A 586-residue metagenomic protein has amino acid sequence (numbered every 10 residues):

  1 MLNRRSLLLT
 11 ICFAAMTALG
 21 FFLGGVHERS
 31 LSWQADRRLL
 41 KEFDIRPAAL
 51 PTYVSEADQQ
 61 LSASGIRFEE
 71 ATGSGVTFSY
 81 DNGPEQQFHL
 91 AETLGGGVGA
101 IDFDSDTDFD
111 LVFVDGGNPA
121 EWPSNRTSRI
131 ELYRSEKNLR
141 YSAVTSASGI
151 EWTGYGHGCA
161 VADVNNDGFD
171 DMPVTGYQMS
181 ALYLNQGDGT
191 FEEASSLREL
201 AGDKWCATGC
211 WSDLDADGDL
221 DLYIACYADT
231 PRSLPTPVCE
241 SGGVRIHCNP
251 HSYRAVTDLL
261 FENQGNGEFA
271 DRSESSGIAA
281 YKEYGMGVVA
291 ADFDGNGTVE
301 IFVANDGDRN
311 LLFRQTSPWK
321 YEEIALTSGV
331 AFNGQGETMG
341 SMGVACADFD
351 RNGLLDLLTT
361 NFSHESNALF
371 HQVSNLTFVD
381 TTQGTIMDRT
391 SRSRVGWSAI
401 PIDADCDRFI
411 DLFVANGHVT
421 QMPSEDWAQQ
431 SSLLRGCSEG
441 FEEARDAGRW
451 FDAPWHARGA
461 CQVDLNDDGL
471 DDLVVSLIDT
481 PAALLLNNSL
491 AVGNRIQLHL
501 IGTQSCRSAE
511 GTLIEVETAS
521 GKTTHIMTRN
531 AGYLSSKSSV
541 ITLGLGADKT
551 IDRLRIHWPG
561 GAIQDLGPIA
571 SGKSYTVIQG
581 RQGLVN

Functional and structural regions predicted by a protein language model:
M1-M16: N-terminal Sec-pathway targeting helices
L8, E85, I386-R392, V419-P423 (+1 more regions): Gly/Ser/Thr/Pro-enriched helix-cap/hinge segments flanking short amphipathic alpha-helices
V26-I66, G73-D81: N-terminal pre-domain segments of enzymes
A57-E69, W122-V144, M179-A194, T236-C239 (+7 more regions): Beta-propeller blade repeat segments, especially FG-GAP/WD-type strand-to-loop junctions in 6- to 7-bladed propeller
S74-G97, S148-A160, R198-C210, R254 (+8 more regions): Repeat-based blade/solenoid architectures
G95-S105, Y155-F169, L182-L184, C206-A216 (+8 more regions): Beta-propeller blade termini
F109-D115, D167-G176, L222-C226, I301-N305 (+4 more regions): Hydrophobic beta-strand segments that make up the repeating blades of beta-propeller and related beta-repeat
S146-A160, T175-L214, A225, D229-H251 (+2 more regions): Asp-box/WD-like beta-propeller blade repeats and closely related beta-sheet repeat scaffolds
